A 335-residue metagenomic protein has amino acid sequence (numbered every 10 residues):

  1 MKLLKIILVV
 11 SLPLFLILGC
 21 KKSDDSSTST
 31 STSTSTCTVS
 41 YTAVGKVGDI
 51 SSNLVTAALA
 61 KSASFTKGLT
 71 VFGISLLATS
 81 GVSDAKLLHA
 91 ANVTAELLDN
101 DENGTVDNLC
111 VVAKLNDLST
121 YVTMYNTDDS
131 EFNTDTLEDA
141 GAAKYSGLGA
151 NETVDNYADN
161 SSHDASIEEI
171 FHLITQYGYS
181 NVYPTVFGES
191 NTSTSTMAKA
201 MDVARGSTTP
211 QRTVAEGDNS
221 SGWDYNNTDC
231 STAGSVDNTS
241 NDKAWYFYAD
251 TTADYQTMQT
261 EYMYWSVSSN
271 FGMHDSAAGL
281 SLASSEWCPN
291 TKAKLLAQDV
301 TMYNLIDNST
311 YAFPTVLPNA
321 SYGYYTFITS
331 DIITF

Functional and structural regions predicted by a protein language model:
M1-L8: Bacterial N-terminal signal peptides that target proteins for export
L12-G48, T334: Bacterial Sec-dependent N-terminal signal peptides
T36-D84, L88-N92: N-terminal mature-domain "stem" immediately C-terminal to a signal peptide or N-terminal signal-anchor/transmembrane
T56, Q256, T260-F335: Pan-zinc metallopeptidase signature
G68-T70, K114-L118, Y255-Q259: Extracellular/periplasmic catalytic domains that process cell-envelope and extracellular macromolecules
F72-S231: Acidic/His-rich structured neighborhood in mature extracellular/periplasmic domains
S195, K199-T291: Metalloprotease/metallohydrolase-associated module, dominated by Zn2+-dependent proteases
